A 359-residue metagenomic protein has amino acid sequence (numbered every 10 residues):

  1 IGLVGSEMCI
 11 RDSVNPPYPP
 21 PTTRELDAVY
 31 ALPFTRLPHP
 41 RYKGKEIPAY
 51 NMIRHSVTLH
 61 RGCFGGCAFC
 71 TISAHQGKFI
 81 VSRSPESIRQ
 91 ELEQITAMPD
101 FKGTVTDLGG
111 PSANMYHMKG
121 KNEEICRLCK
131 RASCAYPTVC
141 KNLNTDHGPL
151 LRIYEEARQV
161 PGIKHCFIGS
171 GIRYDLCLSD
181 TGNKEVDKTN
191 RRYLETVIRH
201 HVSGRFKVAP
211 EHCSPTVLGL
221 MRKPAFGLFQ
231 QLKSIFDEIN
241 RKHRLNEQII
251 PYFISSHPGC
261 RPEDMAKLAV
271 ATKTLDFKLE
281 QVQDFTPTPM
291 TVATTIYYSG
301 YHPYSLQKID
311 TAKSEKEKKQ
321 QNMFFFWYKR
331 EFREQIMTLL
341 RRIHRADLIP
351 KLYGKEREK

Functional and structural regions predicted by a protein language model:
I1-G5, C9-I10: Single conserved hydrophobic/aromatic residue that forms the stacking wall/gate of nucleotide- or nucleobase-binding
V29, C63, C67, I88 (+3 more regions): Conserved, mostly hydrophobic/aromatic
K43-T71, R89, K102-T104: N-terminal pre-triad scaffold of radical SAM enzymes
C70-S87: Iron-sulfur (Fe-S) cluster-binding segments and ferredoxin-like electron-carrier domains, especially [2Fe-2S]
Q94-I250, I254-P258: Conserved SAM/AdoMet-binding glycine-rich loop
K233-F253, G300-Q321: Generic long, charged, amphipathic alpha-helical segments
H257-K273: Catalytic cores of alpha/beta
W327-K359: Amphipathic alpha-helical packing elements
